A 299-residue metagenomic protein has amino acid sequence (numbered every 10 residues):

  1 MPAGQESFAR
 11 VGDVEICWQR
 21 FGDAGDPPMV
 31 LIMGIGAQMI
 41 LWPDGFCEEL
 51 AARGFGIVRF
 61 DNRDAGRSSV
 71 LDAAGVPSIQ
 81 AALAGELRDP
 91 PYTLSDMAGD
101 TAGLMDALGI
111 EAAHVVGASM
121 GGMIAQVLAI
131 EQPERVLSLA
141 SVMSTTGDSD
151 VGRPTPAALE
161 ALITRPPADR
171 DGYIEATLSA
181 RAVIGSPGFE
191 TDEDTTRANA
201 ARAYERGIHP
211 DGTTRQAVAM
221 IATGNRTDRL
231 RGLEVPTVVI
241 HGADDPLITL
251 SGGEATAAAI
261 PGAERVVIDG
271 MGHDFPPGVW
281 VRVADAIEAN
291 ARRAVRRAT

Functional and structural regions predicted by a protein language model:
G12-A84: Conserved HGGG/HGGXW glycine-rich cap/lid loop of the alpha/beta-hydrolase fold
P91, S95-A113: Conserved acidic catalytic loop of the alpha/beta-hydrolase fold
G117, G121, A125: Gly/Ala-rich beta-loop-alpha elbow adjacent to hydrolase catalytic centers
I130, S138-A168: Flexible "cap/lid" loop of the alpha/beta hydrolase fold
P154-D228, V235, A255: Alpha/beta-hydrolase
L233, V239-H241: Short beta-strand/loop motif that positions the catalytic acidic residue of the alpha/beta-hydrolase fold
D244-I248: Acidic catalytic loop of the alpha/beta-hydrolase fold
A263-T299: Catalytic active-site module of serine/aspartate enzymes centered on a nucleophile-bearing elbow/loop
